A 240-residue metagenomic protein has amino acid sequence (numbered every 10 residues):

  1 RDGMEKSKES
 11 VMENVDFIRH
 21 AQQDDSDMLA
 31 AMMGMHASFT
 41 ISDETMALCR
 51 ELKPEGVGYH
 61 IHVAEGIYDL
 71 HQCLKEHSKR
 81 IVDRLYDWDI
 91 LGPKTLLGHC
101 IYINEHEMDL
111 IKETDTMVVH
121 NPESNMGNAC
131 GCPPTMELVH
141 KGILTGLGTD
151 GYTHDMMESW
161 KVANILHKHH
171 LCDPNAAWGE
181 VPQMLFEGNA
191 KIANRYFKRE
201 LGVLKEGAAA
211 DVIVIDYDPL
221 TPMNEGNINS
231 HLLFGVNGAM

Functional and structural regions predicted by a protein language model:
R1-I101: Metal-coordinating catalytic core of metallo-dependent amide/deamination hydrolases
L52-G58, I90-P93, L110-V119, H140-T145 (+1 more regions): Glycine-enriched alpha-helix->loop->beta-strand junction motifs that scaffold or abut catalytic
Y59-G66, V119, N128-G131, M136-V162 (+1 more regions): Short acidic/histidine-rich active-site segments
I67-K79, E107-K112, A129-L138, T153-L171 (+1 more regions): Histidine/acidic-residue-rich catalytic or RNA/ligand-binding cores of hydrolases and nuclease-related proteins
I103-D115, N121-M126: Long hydrophobic segments that form regular secondary structure
L144-G148, H167-G179, G226-H231: Short beta-alpha connecting loops at secondary-structure transitions that line or flank enzyme active sites
H169-P219: C-terminal structural cap/anchor segments
A209-M240: C-terminal cap of metal-dependent C-N hydrolases
